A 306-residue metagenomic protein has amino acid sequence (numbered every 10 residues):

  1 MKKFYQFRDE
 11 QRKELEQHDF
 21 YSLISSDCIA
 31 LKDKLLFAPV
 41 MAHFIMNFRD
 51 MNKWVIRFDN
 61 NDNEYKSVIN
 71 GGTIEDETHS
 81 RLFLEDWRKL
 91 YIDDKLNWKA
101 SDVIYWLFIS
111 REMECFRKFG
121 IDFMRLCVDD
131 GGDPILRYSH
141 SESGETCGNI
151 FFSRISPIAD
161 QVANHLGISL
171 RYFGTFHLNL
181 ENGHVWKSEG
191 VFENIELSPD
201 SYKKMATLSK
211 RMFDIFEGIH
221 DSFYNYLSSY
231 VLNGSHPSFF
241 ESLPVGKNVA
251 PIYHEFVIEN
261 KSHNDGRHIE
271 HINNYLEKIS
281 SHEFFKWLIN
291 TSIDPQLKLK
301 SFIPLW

Functional and structural regions predicted by a protein language model:
M1-W306: Non-heme di-metal
